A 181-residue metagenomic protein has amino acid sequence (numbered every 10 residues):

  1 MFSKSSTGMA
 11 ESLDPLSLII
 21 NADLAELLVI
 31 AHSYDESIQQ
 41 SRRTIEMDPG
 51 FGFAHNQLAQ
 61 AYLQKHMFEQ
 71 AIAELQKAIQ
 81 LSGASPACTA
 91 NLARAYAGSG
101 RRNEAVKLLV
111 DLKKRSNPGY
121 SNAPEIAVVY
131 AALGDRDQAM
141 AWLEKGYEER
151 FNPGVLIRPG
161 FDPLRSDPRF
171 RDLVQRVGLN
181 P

Functional and structural regions predicted by a protein language model:
M1-P181: Alpha-helical protein-protein interaction modules
